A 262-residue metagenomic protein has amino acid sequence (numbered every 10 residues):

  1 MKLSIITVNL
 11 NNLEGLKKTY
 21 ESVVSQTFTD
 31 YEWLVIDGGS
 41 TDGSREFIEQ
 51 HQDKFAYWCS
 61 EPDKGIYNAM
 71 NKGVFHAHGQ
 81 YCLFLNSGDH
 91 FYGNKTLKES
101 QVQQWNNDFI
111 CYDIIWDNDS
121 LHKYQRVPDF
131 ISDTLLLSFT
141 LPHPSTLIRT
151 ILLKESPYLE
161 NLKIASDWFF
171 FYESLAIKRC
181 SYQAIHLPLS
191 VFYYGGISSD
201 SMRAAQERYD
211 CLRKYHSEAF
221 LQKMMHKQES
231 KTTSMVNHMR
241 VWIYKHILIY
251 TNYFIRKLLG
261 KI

Functional and structural regions predicted by a protein language model:
M1-S4, E32, F169: Cell-envelope/extracellular polymer assembly enzymes that use nucleotide-activated donors
T19, S44, S60-A77: Glycine-rich, basic loop-to-helix element that forms the pyrophosphate-binding segment of sugar-nucleotide handling
E21-D30: Short, acidic, metal-binding catalytic loop of nucleotide-sugar glycosyltransferases
T29, D37-E46, N86, H90: A conserved acidic beta->alpha catalytic loop
C82: Short aromatic/hydrophobic "clamp" motif used to bind/position activated sugar donors
H90, N94-Y124: Conserved donor NDP-sugar-binding/catalytic core segment of glycosyltransferases
K123-C211: Conserved nucleotide-sugar donor-binding catalytic segment
S217-I262: Membrane-proximal basic amphipathic "stem/tether" segments
